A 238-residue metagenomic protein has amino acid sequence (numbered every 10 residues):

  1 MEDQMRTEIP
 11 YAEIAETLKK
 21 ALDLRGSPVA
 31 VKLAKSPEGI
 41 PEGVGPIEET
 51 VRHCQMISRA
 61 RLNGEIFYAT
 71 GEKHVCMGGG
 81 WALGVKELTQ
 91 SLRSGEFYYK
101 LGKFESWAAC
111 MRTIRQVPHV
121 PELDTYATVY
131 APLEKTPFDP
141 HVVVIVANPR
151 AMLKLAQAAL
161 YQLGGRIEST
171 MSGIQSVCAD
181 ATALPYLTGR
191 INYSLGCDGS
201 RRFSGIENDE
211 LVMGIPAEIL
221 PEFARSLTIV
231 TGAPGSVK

Functional and structural regions predicted by a protein language model:
M5-K238: Acidic, serine/proline-rich low-complexity intrinsically disordered regions
